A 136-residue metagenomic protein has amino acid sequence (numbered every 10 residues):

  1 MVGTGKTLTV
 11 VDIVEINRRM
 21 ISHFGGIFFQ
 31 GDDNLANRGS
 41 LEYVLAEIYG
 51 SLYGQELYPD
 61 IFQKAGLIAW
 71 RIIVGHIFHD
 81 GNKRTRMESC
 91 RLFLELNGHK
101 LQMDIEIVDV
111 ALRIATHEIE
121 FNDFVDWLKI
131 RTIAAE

Functional and structural regions predicted by a protein language model:
M1-E136: FIC/Doc superfamily catalytic core
